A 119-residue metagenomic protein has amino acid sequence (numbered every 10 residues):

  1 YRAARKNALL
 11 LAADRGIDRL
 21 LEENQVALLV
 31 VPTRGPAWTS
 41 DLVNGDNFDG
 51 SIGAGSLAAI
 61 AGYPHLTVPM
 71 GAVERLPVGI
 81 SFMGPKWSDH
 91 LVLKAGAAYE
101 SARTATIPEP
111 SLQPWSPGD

Functional and structural regions predicted by a protein language model:
Y1-L57, P110-P117: Serine-dependent amide/ester hydrolase catalytic core
A3, I60-D119: Structural helix-boundary/capping segments
